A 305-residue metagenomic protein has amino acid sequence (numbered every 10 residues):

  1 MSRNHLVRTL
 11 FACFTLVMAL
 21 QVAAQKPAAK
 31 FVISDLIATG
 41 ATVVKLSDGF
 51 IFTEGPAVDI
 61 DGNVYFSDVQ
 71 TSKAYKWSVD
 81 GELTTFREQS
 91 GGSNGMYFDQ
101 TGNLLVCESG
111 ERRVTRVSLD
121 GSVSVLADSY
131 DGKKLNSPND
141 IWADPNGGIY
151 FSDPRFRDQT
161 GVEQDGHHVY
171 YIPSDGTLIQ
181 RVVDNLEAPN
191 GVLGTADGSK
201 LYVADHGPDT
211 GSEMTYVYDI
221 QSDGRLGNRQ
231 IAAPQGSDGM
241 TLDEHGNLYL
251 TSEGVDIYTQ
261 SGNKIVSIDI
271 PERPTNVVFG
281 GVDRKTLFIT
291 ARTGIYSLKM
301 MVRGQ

Functional and structural regions predicted by a protein language model:
M1-F11: Bacterial N-terminal signal peptides that target proteins for export
S2-R3, A19, Y97: Intrinsically disordered, low-complexity peptide-like regions
L10-Q21: Bacterial N-terminal signal peptides
A23-Q305: Sequence-structural signature of mature extracellular/luminal beta-sheet repeat domains, prominently beta-propellers
